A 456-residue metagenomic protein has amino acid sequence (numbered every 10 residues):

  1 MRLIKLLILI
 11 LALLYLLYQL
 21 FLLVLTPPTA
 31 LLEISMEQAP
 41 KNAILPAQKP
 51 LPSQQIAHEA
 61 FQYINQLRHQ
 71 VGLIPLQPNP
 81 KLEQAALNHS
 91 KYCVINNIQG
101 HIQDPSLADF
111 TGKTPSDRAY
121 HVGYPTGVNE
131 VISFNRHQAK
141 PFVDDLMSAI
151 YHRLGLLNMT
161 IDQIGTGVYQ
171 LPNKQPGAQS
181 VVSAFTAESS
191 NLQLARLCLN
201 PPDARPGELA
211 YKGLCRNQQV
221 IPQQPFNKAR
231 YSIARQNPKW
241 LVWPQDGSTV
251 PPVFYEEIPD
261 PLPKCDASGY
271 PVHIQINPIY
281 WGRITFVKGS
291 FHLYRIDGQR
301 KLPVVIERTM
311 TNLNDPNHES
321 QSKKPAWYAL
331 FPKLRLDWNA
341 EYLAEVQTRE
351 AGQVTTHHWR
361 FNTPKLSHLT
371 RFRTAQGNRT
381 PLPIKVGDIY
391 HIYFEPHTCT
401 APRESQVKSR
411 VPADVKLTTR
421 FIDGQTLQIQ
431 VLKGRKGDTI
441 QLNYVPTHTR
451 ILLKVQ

Functional and structural regions predicted by a protein language model:
L3-L6, L14-P278, R283-D297, R308 (+3 more regions): Functional surface patches built around histidine and acidic residues
V250-P252, E257-T439, Y444-V455: Acidic, low-complexity Ser/Thr/Gly/Pro-rich repeat segments typical of extracellular/periplasmic and surface-exposed
